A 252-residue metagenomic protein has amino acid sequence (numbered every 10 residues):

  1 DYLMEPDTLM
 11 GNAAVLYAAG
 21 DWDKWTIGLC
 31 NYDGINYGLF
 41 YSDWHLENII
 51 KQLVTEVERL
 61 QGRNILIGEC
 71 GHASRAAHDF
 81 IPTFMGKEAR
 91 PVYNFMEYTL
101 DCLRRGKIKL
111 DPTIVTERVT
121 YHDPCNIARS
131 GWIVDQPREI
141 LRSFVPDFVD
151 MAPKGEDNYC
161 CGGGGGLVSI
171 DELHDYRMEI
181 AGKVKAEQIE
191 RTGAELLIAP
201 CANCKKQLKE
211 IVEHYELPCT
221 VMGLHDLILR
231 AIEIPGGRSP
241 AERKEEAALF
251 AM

Functional and structural regions predicted by a protein language model:
D1-M252: Iron-sulfur cluster-binding electron-transfer modules in prokaryotic oxidoreductases
